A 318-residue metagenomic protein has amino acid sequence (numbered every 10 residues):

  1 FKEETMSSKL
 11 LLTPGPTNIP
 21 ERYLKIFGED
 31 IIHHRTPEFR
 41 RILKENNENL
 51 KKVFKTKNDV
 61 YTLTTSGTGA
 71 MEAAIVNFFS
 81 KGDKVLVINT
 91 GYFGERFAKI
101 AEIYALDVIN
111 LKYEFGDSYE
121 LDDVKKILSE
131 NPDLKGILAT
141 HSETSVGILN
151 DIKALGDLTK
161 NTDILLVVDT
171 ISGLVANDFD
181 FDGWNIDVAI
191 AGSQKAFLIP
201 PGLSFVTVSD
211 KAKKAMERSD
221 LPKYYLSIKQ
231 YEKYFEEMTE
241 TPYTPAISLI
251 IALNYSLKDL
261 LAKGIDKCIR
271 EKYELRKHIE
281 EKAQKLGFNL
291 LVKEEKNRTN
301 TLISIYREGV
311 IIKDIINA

Functional and structural regions predicted by a protein language model:
F1-T5: Short, Lys/Arg-enriched N-terminal segments with co-localized hydrophobic residues within the first ~10-30 amino acids
S8-T64, T68: A glycine-/small-polar-enriched, mobile loop at the entrance of the PLP active site in fold-type I
N18-I19, Q194-E271, K277-H278: Active-site C-terminal subdomain of aminotransferase-like
K57-L86, T90, G94-A98: Conserved beta-loop-alpha segment that forms the PLP phosphate-binding cup at the N-terminus of a helix
Y119-V175, V188: Active-site phosphate-binding strand-loop segment of PLP-dependent enzymes
D182-Q194: Conserved active-site segment immediately N-terminal to the catalytic lysine that forms the internal aldimine
L290-A318: Conserved PLP-binding catalytic core of the aspartate aminotransferase-like
